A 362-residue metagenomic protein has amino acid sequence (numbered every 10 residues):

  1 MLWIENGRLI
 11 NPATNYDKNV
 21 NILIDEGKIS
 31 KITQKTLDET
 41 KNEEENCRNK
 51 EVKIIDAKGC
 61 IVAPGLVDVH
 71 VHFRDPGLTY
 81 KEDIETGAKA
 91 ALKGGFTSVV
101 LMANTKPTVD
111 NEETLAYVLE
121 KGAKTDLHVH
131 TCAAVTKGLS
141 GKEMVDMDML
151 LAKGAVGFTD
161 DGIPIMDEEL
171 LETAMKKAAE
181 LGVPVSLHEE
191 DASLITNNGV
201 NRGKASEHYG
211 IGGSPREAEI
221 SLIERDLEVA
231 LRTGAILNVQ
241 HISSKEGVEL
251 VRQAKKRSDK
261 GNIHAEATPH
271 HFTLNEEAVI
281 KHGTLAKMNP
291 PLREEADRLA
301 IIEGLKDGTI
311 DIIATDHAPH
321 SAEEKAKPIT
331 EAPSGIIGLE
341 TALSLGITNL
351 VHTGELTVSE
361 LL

Functional and structural regions predicted by a protein language model:
M1-N46: N-terminal metal-binding scaffold of metallo-dependent hydrolase/deaminase domains
G7, I22, G27, G59 (+11 more regions): Divalent metal-coordination and catalytic microenvironments
E39-V62: Active-site metal-binding motif and surrounding structural segment of the metallo-beta-lactamase
A57-G122: Metal-associated gating/positioning segment near the N- to mid-region
E85-V109, T125-K137, L151-M166, G182-S186 (+2 more regions): Divalent metal-dependent hydrolysis catalytic cores, especially in the metallo-beta-lactamase
K106, D161-E246, A267, I312 (+1 more regions): Divalent metal-binding pocket/active-site signature
N111, L171, A192-S206, L222 (+3 more regions): Histidine/acidic-residue-rich catalytic or RNA/ligand-binding cores of hydrolases and nuclease-related proteins
H208-I236, L285, K306, I312-I313 (+1 more regions): His/Asp/Glu-enriched, well-ordered alpha-helical/loop segment that forms or immediately abuts the divalent-metal
